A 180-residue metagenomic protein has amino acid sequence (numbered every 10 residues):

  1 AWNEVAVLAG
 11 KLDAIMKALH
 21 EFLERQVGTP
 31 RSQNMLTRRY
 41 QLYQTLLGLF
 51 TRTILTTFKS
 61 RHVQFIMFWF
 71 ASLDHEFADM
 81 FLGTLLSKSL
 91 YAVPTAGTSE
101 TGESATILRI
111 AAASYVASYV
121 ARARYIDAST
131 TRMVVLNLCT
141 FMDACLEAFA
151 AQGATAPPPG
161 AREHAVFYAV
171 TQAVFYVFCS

Functional and structural regions predicted by a protein language model:
A1-R52: Alpha-helical repeat/alpha-solenoid scaffolds of the HEAT/ARM/MIF4G superfamily and closely related elongated all-alpha
K11, R25, R31, R38-R39 (+6 more regions): Arginine residue identity/basic-tract feature
L55, Q64-S180: Eukaryotic scaffolding regions of large macromolecular assemblies
